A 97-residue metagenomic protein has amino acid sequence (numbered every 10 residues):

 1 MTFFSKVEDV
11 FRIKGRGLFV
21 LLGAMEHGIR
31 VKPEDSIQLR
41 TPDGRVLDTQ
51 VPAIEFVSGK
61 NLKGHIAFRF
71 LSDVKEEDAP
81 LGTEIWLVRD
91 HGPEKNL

Functional and structural regions predicted by a protein language model:
T2-L97: Beta-strand/loop-dominated core regions that host nucleotide or nucleotide-derived cofactor-binding catalytic loops
